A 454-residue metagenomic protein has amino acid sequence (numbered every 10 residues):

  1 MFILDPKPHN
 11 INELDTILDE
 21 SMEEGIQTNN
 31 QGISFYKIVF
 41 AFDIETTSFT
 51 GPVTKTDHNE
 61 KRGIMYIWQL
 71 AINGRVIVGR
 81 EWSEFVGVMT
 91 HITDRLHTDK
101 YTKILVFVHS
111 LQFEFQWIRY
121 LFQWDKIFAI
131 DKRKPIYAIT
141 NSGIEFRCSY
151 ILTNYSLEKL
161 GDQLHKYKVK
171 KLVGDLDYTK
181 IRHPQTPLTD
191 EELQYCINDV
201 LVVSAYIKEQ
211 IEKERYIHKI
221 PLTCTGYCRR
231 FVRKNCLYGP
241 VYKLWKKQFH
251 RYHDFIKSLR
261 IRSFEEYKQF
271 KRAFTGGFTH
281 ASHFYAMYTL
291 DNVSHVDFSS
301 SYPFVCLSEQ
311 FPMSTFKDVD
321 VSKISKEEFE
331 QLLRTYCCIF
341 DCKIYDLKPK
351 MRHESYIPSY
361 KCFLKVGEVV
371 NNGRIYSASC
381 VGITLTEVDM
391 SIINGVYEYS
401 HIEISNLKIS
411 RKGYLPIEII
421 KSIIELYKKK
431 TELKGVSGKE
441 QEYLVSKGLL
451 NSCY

Functional and structural regions predicted by a protein language model:
M1-F40, I44: N-terminal accessory regions of nucleic-acid-interacting proteins
G32-F35, V39, T50, H58-H109 (+1 more regions): Conserved acidic
T47: Conserved Rossmann-like nucleotide-cofactor binding loop
V53: Short aromatic-enriched loop/helix-cap "lid" or pocket-rim segments at secondary-structure transitions that line
